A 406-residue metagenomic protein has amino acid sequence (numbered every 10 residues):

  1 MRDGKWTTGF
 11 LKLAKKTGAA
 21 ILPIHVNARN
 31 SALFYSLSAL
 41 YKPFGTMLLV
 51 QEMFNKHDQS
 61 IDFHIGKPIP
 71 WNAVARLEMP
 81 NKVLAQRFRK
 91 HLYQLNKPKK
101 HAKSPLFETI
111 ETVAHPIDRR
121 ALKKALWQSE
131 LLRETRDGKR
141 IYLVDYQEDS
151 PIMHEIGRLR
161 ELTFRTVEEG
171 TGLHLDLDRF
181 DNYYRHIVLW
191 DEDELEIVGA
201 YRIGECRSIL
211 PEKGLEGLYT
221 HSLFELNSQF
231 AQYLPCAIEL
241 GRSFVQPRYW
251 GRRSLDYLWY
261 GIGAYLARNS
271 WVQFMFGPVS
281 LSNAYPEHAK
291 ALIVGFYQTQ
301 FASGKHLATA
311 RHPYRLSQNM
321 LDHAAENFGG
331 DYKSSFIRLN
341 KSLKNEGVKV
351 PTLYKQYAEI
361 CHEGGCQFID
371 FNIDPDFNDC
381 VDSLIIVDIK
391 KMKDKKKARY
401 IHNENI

Functional and structural regions predicted by a protein language model:
M1-A114, L321-G330, G347: Non-catalytic C-terminal accessory region of glycerolipid acyltransferases and related lyso-lipid remodeling enzymes
V50-K56, D370-F377: Short proline/glycine-enriched turn/loop segments at secondary-structure junctions
E108-Q147: Conserved N-terminal entry element of GNAT/NAT acetyltransferase domains
L132-H186, W190, V198-G199: Short amphipathic alpha-helix that is part of the acyltransferase structural core
T171-H174, R207-G365, N372, C380: Acyl-donor binding region in acyl/amide transferases
R179-V188, G364-C366, F377-V381: A short helix-loop-beta-strand connector motif used in the catalytic cores of GNAT acetyltransferases and, in some
L195-A200, I238: Glycine-rich phosphate/pyrophosphate-binding loop shared by adenosine-nucleotide-utilizing enzymes
N378-I406: C-terminal non-catalytic accessory extensions
